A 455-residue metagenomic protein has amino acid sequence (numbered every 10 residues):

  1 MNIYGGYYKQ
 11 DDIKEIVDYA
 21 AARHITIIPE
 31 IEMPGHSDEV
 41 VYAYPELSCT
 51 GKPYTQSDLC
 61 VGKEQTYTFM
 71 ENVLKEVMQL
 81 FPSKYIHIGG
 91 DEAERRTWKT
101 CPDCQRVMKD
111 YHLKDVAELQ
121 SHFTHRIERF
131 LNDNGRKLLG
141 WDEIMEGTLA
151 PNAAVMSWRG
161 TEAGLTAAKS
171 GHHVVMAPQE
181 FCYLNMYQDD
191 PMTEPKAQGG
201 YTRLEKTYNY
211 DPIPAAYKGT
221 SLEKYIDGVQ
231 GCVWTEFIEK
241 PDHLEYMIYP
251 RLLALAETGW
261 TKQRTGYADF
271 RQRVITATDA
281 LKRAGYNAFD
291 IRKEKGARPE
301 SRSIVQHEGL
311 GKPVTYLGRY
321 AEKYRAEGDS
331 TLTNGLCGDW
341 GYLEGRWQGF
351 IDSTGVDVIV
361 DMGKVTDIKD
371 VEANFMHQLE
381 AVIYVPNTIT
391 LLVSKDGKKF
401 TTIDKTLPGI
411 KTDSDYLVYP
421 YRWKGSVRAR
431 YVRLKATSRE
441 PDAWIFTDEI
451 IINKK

Functional and structural regions predicted by a protein language model:
M1-R136: Substrate-binding cleft of carbohydrate-active enzyme catalytic domains
E30-H36, D91-A93, E143-E146, W158-G160 (+2 more regions): An acidic- and aromatic-residue-enriched active-site/binding cleft used to recognize and process polar
I88, L131, V155, L252 (+2 more regions): Hydrophobic, well-ordered secondary-structure elements that form the walls of internal hydrophobic environments
K137-E143, T148-A153, R159-I304: Flexible, acidic glycine-rich loops studded with aromatic residues
S303-D339: Predominantly extracellular/luminal regions of secreted and cell-surface proteins, especially disulfide-bonded
W340-D404, D415-K455: Aromatic, loop-rich ligand-recognition surfaces of beta-strand-rich domains
G409-D415: Short proline/glycine- and polar residue-rich coil/turn motifs
